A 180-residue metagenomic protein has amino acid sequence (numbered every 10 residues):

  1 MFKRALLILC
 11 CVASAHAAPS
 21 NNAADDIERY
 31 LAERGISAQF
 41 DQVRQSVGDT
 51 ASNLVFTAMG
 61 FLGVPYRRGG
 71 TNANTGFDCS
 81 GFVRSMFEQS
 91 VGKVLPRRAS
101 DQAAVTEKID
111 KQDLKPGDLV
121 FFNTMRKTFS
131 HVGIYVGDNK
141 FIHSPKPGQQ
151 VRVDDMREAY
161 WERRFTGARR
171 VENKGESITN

Functional and structural regions predicted by a protein language model:
M1-I8: Sec-dependent signal peptide recognition, specifically the positively charged N-region followed immediately by
F2, P19-R29, S37-Q42, F129 (+1 more regions): Aromatic- and glycine-rich peptidoglycan recognition patches
L9-A18: Hydrophobic h-region of N-terminal signal peptides that target proteins for export in Gram-negative bacteria
A23, T50-A58, C79, V83: Stable alpha-helical elements in mature extracytoplasmic
E28-F56: N-terminal targeting signals for Sec/Tat export/insertion, comprising classic cleavable signal peptides
V43-Q45, K93-Q150, D155: ...with weaker cross-activation on analogous glycine-rich loops/strands in unrelated enzymes
S46, T57-P65, S85-K93, S144 (+1 more regions): Structured segments of extracytoplasmic/periplasmic soluble domains in secreted or envelope-associated proteins
V64-P116: Catalytic cysteine-centered active-site loop
